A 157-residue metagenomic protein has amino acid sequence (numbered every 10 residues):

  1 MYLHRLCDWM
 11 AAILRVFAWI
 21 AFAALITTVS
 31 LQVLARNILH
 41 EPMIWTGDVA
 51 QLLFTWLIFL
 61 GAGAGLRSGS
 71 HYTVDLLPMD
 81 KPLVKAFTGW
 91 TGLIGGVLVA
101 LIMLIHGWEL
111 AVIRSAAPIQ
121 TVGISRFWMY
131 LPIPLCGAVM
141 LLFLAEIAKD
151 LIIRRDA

Functional and structural regions predicted by a protein language model:
M1-A157: Alpha-helical transmembrane segments and membrane-interface helix-loop junctions in multi-pass membrane proteins
